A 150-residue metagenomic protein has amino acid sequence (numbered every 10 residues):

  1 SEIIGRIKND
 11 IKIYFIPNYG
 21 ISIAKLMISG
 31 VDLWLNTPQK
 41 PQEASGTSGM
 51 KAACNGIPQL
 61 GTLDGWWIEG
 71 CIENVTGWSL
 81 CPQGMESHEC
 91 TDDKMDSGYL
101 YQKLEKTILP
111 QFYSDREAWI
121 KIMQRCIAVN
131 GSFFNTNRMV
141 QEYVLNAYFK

Functional and structural regions predicted by a protein language model:
S1-I23, V31: Nucleotide-activated donor-binding/catalytic signature segment of Leloir-type glycosyltransferases, i.e., the conserved
I28-F133, R138, E142-A147: Catalytic binding pocket for nucleotide-activated donors in carbohydrate/polymer assembly enzymes
